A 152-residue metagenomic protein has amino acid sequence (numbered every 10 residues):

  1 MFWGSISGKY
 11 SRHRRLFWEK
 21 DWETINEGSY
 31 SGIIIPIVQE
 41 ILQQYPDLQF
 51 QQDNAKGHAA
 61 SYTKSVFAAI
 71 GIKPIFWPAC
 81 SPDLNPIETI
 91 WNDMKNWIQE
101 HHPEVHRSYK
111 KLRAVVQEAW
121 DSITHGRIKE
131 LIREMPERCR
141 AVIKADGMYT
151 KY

Functional and structural regions predicted by a protein language model:
M1-Y45: Electropositive, glycine- and tryptophan-enriched low-complexity nucleic-acid-binding patches
S7-S11, A55-H58, S81-P82: Short, solvent-exposed loop/turn segments at secondary-structure junctions
E19, I75-P78: Conserved beta-strand termini and adjacent loop/short-helix elements that scaffold enzyme active sites in alpha/beta
I41-Q49, T124-L131: Surface-exposed helix-capping loop/turn segments at secondary-structure junctions
Y45-H58, L84-N85: Acidic/histidine-rich, metal-coordinating catalytic segments
Y62-F76: Metal-dependent phosphoesterases centered on the DNase I-like endonuclease/exonuclease/phosphatase
I87-Y152: C-terminal anion-handling pockets and recognition modules
